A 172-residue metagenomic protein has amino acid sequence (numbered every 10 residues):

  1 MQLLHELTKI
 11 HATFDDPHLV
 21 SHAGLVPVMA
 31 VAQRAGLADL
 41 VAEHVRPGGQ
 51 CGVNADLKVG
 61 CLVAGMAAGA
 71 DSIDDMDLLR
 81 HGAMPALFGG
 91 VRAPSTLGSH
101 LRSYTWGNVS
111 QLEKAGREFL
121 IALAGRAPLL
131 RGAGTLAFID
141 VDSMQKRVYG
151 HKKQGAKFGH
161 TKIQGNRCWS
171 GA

Functional and structural regions predicted by a protein language model:
M1-A172: Dynamic "connector" segments at or just before major functional cores
